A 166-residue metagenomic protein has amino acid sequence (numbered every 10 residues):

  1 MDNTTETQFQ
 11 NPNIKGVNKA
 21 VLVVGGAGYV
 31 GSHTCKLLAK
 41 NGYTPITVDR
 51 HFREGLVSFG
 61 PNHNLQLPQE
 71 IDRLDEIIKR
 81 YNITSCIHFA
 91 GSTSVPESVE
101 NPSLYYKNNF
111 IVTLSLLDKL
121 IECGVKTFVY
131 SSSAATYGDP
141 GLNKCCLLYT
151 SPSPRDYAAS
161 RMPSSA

Functional and structural regions predicted by a protein language model:
D2-S85: N-terminal Rossmann/SDR dinucleotide-binding element
G31, P96, G138-D139, S160: Glycine/Thr-rich phosphate-binding loops of Rossmann-like dinucleotide-binding domains
R50, G91, S133: Active-site loop/turn elements of alpha/beta-hydrolase fold enzymes, especially the short glycine-/histidine-rich
I71-N108, D139: NAD(P)H-binding glycine-rich loop region in Rossmannoid oxidoreductase-like domains and their noncatalytic homologs
H88, S115-L148: Conserved Rossmann-fold NAD(P)-dependent oxidoreductase catalytic core, especially the SDR/UDP-sugar
S103, K107-L114, K126: Conserved internal alpha-helix in NAD(P)-dependent oxidoreductase domains
Y149-D156: Conserved small/polar residues in nucleotide/adenosyl-binding loops
M162-A166: Hydrophobic alpha-helical segments, chiefly the membrane-spanning helices and signal/signal-anchor peptides
